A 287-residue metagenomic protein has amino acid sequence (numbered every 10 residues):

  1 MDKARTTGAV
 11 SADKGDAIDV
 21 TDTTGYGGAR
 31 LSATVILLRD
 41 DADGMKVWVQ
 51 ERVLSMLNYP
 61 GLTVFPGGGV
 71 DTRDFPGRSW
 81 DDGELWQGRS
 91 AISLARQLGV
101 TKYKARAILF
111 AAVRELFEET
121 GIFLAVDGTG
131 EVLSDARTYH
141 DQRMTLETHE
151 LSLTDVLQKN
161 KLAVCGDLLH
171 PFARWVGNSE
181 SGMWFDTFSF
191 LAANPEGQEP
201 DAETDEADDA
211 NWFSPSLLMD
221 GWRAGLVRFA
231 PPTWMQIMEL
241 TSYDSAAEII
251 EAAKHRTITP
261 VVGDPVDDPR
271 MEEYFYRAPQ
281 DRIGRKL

Functional and structural regions predicted by a protein language model:
M1-L287: N-terminal leader/linker segments that precede catalytic domains of diphosphate-processing enzymes
